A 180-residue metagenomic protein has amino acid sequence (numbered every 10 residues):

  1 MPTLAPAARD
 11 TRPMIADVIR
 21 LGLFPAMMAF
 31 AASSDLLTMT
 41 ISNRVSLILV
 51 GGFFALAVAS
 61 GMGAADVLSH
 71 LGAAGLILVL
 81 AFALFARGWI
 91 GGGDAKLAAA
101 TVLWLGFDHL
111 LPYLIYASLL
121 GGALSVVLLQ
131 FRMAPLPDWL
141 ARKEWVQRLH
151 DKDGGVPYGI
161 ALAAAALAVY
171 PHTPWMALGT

Functional and structural regions predicted by a protein language model:
P2-T180: A membrane-topology feature that recognizes alpha-helical transmembrane segments and their immediate juxtamembrane
